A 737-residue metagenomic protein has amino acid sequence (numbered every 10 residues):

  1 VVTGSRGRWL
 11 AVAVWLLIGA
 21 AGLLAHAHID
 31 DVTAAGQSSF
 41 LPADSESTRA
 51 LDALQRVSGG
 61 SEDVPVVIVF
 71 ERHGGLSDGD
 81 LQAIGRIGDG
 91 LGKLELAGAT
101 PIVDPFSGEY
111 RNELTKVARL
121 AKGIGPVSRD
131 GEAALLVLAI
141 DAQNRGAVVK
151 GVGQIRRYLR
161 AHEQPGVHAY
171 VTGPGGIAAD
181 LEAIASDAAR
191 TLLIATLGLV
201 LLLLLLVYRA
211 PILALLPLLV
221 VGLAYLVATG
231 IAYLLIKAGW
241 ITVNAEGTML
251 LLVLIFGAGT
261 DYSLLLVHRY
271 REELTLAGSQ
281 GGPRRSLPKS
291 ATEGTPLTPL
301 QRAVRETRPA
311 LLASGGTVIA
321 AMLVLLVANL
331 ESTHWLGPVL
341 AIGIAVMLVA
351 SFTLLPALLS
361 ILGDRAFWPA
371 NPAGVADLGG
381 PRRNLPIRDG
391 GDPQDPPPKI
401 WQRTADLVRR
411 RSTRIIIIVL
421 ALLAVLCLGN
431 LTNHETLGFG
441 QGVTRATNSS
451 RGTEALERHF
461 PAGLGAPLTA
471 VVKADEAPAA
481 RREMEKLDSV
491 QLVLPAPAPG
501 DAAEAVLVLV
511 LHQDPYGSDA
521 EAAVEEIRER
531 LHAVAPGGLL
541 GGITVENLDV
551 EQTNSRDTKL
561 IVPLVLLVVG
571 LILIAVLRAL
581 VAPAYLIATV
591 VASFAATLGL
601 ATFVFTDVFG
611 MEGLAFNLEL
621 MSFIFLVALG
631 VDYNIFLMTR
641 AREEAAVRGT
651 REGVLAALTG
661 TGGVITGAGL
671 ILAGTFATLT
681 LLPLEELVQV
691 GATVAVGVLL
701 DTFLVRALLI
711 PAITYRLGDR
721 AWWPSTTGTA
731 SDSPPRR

Functional and structural regions predicted by a protein language model:
V1-A34, S39, A142-E435, A535 (+1 more regions): Membrane-embedded transmembrane helical bundles of large multi-pass transporters/channels
A43-P65, H73-A178, T432-G613: Structured non-transmembrane domains adjacent to transmembrane bundles in polytopic membrane proteins
P65-E71, V137, L266-V267, L637: Short beta-strands and strand-loop turn motifs
